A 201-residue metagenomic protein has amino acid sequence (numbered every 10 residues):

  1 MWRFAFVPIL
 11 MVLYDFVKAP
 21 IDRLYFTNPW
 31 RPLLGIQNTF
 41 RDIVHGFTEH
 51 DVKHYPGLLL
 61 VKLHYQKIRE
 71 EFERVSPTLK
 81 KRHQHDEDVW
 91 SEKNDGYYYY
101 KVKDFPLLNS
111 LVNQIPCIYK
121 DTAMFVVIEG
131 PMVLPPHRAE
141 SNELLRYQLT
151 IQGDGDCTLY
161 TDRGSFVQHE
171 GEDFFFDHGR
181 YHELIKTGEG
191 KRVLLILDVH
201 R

Functional and structural regions predicted by a protein language model:
W2-I115: Non-heme Fe(II)/2-oxoglutarate
L111-M132, E143: A short glycine-rich, His/Asp/Glu-containing loop-to-beta-strand
V127-G130, A139-D156: Short, conserved beta-strand element in jelly-roll/cupin
G130, D154, R180-H182, H200-R201: Short, solvent-exposed loop/turn segments at secondary-structure junctions
L134-H137, T158-Y160, F176, H182-G188: Short beta-strand His + acidic residue motifs that chelate non-heme Fe in jelly-roll/DSBH and cupin folds
R146-T150, D173-F175, G190-R201: A short hydrophobic beta-strand segment most commonly corresponding to one strand of the jelly-roll/cupin
I151-E170: A short beta-strand-loop-beta hairpin characteristic of the jelly-roll/cupin
V167-Y181: Conserved metal-binding segment of the jelly-roll/cupin
